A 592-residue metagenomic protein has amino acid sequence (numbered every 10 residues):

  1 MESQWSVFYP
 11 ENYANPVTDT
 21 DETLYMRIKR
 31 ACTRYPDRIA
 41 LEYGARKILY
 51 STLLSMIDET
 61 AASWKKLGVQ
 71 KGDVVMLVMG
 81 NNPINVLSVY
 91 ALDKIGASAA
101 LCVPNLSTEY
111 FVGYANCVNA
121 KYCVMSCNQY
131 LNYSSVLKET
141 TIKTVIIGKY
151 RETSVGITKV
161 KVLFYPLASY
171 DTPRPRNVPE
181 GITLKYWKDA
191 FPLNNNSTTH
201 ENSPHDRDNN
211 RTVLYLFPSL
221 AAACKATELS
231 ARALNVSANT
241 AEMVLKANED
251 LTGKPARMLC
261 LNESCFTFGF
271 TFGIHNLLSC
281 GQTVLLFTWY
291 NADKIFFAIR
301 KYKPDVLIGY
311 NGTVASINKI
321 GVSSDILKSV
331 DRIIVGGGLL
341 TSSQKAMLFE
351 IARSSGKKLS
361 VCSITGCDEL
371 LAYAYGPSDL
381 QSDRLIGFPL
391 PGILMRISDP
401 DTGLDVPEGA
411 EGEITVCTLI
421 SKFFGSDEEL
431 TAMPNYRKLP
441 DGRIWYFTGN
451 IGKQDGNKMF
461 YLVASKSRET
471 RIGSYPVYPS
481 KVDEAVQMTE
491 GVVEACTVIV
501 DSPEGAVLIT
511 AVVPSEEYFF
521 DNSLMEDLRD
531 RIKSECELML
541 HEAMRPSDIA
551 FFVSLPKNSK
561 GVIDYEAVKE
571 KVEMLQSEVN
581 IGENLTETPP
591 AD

Functional and structural regions predicted by a protein language model:
M1-I48, T52-L67, K71, E152-E180 (+2 more regions): N-lobe entry segment of adenylate-forming
Y43-I48, A61-L106, P255, L259-S264 (+2 more regions): Conserved AMP-binding/adenylate-forming
L67-V69, N194-R211, Y215-C260, Q282: Conserved adenylate-forming
L106, Y114, M125-Q129, L307 (+3 more regions): AMP-binding/adenylate-forming catalytic core of the ANL superfamily
K159-F164, P175-I182, D305-I308, I320-S382 (+1 more regions): Gly/Ser/Thr-rich phosphate-binding loop
N235-R257, C265-V306: Conserved AMP-binding/adenylation subdomain of ANL enzymes
F388-G392, L404-K438, Y475-V477: Conserved ATP/PPi-binding loop(s) of AMP-dependent carboxylate-activating enzymes
T470, C496-I499, I509-A511, K533-D592: Conserved C-terminal "lid"/linker of ANL adenylate-forming enzymes
